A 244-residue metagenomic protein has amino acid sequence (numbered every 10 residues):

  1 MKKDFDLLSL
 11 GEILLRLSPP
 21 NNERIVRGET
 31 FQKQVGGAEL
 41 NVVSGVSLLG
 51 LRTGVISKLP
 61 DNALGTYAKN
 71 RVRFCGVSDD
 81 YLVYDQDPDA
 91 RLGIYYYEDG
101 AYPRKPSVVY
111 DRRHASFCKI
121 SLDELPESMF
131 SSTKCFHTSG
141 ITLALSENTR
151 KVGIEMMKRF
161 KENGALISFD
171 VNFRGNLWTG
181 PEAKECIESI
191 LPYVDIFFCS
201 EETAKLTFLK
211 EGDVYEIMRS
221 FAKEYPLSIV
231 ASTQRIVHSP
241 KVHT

Functional and structural regions predicted by a protein language model:
M1-R24, T30: Positively charged, low-complexity intrinsically disordered leader regions
R24-S44: Short catalytic helix/loop segments, enriched in acidic residues and glycine and frequently bearing histidine
A38-L48, V152-R159: Histidine-anchored nucleotide/phosphate-binding helix
R52-G140: Conserved N-terminal subdomain of the carbohydrate kinase-like
T142-K151, T179, T207-K210: Glycine/threonine-rich flexible loop motifs
K151-G164, E185-Y193: Catalytic-core regions built around general acid/base machinery
F160-L166, E224-I229: A short helix->loop->beta-strand "cap" motif at the edges of active sites that frequently abuts
L177-T244: Conserved phosphate/ATP/ADP-binding segment of small-molecule kinases
